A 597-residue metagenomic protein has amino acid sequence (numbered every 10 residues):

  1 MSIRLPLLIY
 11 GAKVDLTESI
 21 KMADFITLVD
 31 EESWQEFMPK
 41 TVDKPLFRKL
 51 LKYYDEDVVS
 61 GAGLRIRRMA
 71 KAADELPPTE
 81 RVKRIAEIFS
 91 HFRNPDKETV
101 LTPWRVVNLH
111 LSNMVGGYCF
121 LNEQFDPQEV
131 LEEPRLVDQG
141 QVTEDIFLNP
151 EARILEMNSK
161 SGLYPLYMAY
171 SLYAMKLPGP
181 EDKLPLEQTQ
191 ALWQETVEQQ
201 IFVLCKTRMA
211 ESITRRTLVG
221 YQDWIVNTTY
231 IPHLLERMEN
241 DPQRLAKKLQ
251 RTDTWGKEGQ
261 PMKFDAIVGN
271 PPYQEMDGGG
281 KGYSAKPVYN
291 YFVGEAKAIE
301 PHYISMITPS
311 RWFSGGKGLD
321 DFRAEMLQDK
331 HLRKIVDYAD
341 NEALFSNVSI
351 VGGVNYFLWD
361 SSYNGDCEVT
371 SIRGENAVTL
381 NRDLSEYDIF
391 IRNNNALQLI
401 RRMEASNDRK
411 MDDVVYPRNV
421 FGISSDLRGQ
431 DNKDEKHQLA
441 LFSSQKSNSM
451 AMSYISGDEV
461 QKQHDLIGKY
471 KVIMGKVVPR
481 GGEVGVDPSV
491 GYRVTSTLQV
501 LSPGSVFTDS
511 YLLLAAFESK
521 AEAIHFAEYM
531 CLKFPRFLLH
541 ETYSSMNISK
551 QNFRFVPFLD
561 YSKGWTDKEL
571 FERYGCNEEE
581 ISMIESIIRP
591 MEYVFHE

Functional and structural regions predicted by a protein language model:
S2-A191, F202-T217, N240, N552-F595: Class I S-adenosyl-L-methionine
A12, L245-K257, S449-K462: A Trp-anchored, charged/polar loop motif used as the substrate-binding/catalytic surface of acyl/ester-handling
S90-R93, K183-P185, L249, P287 (+2 more regions): Short linear interaction motifs
R93-W104, E144, I154-G162, A191 (+12 more regions): Short, charged/polar micro-motifs that form catalytic or ligand-binding hotspots
R105, N341-E580: C-terminal substrate-recognition regions of SAM-dependent nucleic acid methyltransferases
V106, G162-L166, K206, E211-S212 (+2 more regions): Signature of N6-adenine DNA methyltransferases within the class I
E195, T214-V226: Short, conserved SAM-binding/catalytic segment of Class I S-adenosyl-L-methionine-dependent methyltransferases
